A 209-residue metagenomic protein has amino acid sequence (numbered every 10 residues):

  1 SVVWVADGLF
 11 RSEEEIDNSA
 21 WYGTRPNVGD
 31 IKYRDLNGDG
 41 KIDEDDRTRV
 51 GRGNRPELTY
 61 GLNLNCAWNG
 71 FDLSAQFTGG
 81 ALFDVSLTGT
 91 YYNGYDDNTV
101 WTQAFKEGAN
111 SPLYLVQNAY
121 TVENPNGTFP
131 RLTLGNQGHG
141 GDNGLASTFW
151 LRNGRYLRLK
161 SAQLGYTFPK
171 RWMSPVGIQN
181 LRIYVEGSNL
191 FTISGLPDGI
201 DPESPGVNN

Functional and structural regions predicted by a protein language model:
L9-V28, G80-G177, L181-R182: Extracytoplasmic gating/loop element in the C-terminal half of outer-membrane beta-barrel translocons and assembly
D35, D39, D43: Acidic carboxylate motifs that coordinate Ca2+ or other divalent cations, activating on Asp/Glu
R52-E57, F149-R158, N209: Short sequence motifs at beta-strands and strand-loop junctions characteristic of Gram-negative outer-membrane
G61-N63, S161-G165, N209: Membrane-embedded beta-strand positions in outer-membrane beta-barrel channels/transporters
W68-G70, G79-F83, S161, F168 (+1 more regions): Transmembrane beta-strands of outer-membrane beta-barrel pores
G70-S74, R171-W172: Repeated loop/turn-to-beta-strand initiation elements of outer-membrane beta-barrel proteins
A75, I183-V185: Membrane-embedded beta-strand positions of outer-membrane beta-barrel proteins
T192, L196-N209: Predominantly the C-terminal beta-signal and adjacent terminal strand-loop region of outer-membrane beta-barrel
